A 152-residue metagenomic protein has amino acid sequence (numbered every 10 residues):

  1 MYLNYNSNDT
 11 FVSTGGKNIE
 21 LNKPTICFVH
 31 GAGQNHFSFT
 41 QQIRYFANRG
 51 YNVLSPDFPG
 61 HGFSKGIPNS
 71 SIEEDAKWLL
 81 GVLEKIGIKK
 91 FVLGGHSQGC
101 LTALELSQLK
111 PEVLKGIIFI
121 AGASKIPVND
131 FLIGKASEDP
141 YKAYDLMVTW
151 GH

Functional and structural regions predicted by a protein language model:
L3-S13, T40-N48, N52-G94: Active-site loop/oxyanion-hole signature of alpha/beta-hydrolase fold enzymes
T10-N22: Short beta-strand-to-loop junctions in surface cap/lid or active-site-entrance loops
N22-G31: Short beta-strand element of the alpha/beta-hydrolase
G31-Q34, S97: Active-site glycine-rich loops that stabilize anionic/oxyanionic intermediates across multiple enzyme folds
G33, F58-G62, S124: Alpha/beta-hydrolase active-site loop signature
K89-P127: Conserved hydrolase catalytic core segment
I118-H152: Helix-rich cap/lid subdomain of alpha/beta-hydrolase
